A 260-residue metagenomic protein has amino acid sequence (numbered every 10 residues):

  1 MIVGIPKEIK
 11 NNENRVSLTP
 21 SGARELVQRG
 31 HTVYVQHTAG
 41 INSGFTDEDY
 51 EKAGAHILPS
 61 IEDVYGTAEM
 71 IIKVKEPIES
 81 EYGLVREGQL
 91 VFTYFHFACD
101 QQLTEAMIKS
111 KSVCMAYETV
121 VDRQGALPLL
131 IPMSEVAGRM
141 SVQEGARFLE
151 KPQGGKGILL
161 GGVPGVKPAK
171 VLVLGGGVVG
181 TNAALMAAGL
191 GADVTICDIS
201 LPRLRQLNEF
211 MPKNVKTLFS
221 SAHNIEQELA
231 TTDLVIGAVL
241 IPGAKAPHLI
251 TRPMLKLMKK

Functional and structural regions predicted by a protein language model:
I2, E8, E79-A169: Glycine/serine-rich phosphate-binding loop and adjoining beta1-alpha1 elements at the start of nucleotide-handling
I2-A106, S110: An N-terminal-biased, well-structured beta-alpha scaffold segment characteristic of Rossmann-like dinucleotide-binding
P6-N42, P152-L240: Glycine-rich phosphate/diphosphate-binding loop of Rossmann-like nucleotide-binding domains
Q36-H37, S60-I61, Y94-H96, A116-V121 (+2 more regions): Short beta->alpha connector loops at strand-helix junctions that form conserved, small/polar/Pro-enriched
E51-G54, P132-E135, P212-K216: Short, hinge-like loop/turn segments at secondary-structure boundaries
D63-E79, P212-L249, L255: Rossmann-like NAD(P)-binding element
E76, V136, G177-V179: Residue-level detector of alpha-helix initiation sites
R86, M258-K259: Helix-to-beta-strand junctions that scaffold the AdoMet/dcAdoMet cofactor pocket in Class I SAM-dependent enzymes
